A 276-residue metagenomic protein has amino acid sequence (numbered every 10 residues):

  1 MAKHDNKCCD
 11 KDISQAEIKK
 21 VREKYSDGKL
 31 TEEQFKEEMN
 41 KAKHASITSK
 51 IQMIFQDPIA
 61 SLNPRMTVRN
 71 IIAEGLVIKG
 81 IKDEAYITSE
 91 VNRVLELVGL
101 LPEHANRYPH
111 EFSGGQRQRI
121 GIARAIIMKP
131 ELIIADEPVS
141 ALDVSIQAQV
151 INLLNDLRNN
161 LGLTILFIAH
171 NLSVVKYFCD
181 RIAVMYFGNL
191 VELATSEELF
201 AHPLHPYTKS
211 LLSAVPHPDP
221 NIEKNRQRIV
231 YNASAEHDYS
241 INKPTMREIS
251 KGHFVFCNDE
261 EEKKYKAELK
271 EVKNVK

Functional and structural regions predicted by a protein language model:
E32, T195-V275: Charged, flexible cofactor/metal-binding loops and thiol motifs
S49, H110, M128, A135 (+1 more regions): Conserved signature/switch motifs of ABC ATPase nucleotide-binding domains
Y86-E103, L212: Conserved ABC ATPase "signature" region
Y108-F112, Q116: Conserved ABC ATPase signature
I127-E131, Q147: A short, proline-enriched helix->beta-strand linker immediately N-terminal to the Walker B motif in ABC-type P-loop
V175-Y177: A short, surface-exposed alpha-helical micro-motif characterized by mixed small hydrophobic and charged/polar residues
